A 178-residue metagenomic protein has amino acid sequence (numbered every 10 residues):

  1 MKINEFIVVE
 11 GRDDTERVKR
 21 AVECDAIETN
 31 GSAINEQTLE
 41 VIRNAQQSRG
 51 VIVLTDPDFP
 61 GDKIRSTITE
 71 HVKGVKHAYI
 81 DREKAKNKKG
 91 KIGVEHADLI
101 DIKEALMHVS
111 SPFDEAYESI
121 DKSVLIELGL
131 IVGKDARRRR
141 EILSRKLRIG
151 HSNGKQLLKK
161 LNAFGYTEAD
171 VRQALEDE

Functional and structural regions predicted by a protein language model:
M1-E10, T15-E23: Glycine-rich, flexible N-terminal cofactor/catalytic loop recognition
K2, R20, C24, S32 (+1 more regions): TOPRIM fold recognition
T29: RNase H-like polynucleotidyl transferase catalytic core
